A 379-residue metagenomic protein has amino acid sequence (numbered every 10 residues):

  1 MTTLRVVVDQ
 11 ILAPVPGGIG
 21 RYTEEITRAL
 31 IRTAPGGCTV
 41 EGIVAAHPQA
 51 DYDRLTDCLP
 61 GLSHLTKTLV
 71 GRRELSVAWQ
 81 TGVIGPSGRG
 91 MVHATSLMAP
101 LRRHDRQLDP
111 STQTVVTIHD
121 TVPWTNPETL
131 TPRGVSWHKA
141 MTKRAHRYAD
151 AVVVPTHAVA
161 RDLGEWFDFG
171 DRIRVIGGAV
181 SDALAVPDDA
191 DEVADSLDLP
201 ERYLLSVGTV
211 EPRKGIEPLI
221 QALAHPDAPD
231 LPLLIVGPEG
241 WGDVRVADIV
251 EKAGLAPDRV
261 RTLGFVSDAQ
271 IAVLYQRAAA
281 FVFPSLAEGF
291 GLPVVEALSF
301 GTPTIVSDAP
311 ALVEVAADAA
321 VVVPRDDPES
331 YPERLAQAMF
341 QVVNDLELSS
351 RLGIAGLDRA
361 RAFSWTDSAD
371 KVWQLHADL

Functional and structural regions predicted by a protein language model:
M1-L379: Carbohydrate transferase catalytic cores enriched for Leloir-type hexosyltransferases
